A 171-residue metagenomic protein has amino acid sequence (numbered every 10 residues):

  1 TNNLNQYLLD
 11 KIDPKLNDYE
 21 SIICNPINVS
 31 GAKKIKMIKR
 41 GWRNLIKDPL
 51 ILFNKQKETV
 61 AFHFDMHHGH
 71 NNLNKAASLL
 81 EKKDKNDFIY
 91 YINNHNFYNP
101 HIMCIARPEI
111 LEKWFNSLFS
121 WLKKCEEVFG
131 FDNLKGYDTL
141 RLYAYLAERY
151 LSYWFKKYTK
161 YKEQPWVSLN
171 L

Functional and structural regions predicted by a protein language model:
T1-L171: ER/Golgi luminal nucleotide-sugar-dependent glycosyltransferases, focusing on the catalytic module
